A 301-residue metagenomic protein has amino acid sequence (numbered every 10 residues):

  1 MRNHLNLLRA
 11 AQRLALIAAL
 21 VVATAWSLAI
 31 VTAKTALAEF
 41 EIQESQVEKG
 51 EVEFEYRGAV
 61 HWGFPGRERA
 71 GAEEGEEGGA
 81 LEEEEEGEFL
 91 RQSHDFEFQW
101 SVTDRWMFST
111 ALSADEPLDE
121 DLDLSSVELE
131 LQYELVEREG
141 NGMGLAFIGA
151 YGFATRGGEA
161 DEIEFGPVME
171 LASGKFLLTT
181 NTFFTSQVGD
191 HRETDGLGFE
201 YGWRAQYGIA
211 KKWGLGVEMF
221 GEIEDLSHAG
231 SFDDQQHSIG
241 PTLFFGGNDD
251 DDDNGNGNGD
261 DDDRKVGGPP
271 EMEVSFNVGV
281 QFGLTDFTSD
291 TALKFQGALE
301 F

Functional and structural regions predicted by a protein language model:
M1-F40, D252-D262: Cleavable N-terminal export/targeting peptides
K34-F301: Transmembrane beta-barrel domains of Gram-negative outer membranes and organellar outer membranes
